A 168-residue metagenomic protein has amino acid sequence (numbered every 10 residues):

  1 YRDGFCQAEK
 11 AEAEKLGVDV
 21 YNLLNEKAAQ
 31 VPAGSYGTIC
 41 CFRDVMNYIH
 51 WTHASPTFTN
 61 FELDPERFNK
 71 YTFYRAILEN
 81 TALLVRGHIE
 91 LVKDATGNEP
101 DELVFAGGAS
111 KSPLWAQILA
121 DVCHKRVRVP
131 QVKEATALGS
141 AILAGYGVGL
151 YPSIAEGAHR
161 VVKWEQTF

Functional and structural regions predicted by a protein language model:
Y1-I49, A158: A short helix-loop
R2-Q7, P56, I118-C123, H159-E165: Short acidic (Asp/Glu) and glycine-rich catalytic loops that position anionic groups and cofactors
F5, I89, A144-G149: Short, hydrophobic alpha-helical segments
C6-K10, G97, H124, G149: Residue-level recognition of short, structured coil/turn motifs that connect secondary structure elements
Q30-L138: Activation-segment/catalytic-loop signature of the eukaryotic protein kinase fold
Y146-F168: Cytochrome P450 heme-binding "Cys pocket" and the immediately downstream C-terminal segment
